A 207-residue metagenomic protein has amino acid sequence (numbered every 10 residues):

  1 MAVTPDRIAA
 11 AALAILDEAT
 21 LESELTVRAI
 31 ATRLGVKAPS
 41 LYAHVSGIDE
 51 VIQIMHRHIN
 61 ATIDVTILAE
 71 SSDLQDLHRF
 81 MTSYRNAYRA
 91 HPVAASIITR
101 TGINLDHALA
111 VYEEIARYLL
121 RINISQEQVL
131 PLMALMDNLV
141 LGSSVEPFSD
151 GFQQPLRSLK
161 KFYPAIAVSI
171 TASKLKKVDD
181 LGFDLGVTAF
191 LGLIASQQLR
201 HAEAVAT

Functional and structural regions predicted by a protein language model:
A2-R28: Short, amphipathic alpha-helix enriched in basic
E18-E22, G35, Y42-I52: HTH DNA-binding helix-turn interface
A29-T32, L41: Append "Primarily bacterial transcriptional regulators
H56-T62: Short, basic, alpha-helical segments at the C-terminal edge of helix-turn-helix-like DNA-binding modules
V65-A110, E114, M136: Hydrophobic alpha-helical connector segments
V111-R157, Q197: Hydrophobic alpha-helical bundle segments that form small-molecule/ligand-binding pockets
S149-T207: C-terminal peripheral helix-coil segments that are non-catalytic and often amphipathic
